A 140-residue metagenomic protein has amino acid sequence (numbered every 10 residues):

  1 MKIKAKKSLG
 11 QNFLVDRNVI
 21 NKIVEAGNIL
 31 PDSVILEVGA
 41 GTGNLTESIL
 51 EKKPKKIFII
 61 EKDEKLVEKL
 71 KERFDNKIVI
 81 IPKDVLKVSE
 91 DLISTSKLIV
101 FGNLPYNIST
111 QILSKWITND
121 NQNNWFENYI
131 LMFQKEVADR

Functional and structural regions predicted by a protein language model:
M1-R140: Catalytic cores of RNA-modifying enzymes
